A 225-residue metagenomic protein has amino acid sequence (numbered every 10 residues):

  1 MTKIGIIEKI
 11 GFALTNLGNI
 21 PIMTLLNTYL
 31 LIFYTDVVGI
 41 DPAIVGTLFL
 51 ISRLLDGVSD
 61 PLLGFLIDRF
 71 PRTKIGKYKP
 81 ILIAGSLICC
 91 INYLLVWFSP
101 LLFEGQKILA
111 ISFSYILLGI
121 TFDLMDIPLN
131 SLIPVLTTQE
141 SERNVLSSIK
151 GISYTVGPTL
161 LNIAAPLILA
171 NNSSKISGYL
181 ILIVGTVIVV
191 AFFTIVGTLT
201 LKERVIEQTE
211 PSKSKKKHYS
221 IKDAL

Functional and structural regions predicted by a protein language model:
M1-L225: Membrane-embedded alpha-helical bundles of multi-pass transporters/translocases, especially carrier/permease families
